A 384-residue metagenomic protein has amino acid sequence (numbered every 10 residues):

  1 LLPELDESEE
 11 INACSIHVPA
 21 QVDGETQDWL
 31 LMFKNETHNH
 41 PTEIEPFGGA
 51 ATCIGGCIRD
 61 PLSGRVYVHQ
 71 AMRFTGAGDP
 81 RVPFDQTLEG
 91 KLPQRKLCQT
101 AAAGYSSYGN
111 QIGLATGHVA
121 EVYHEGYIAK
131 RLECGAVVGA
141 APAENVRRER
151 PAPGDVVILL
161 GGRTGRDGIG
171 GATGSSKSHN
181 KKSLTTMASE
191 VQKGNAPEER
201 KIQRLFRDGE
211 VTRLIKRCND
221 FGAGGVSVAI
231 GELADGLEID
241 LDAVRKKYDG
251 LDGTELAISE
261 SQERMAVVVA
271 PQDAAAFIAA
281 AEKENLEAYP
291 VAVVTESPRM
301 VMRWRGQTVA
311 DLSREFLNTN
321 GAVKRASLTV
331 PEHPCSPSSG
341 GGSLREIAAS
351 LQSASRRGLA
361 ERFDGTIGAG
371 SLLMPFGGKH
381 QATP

Functional and structural regions predicted by a protein language model:
L1-P384: Glycine/proline-enriched, intrinsically flexible loops and inter-domain linkers
